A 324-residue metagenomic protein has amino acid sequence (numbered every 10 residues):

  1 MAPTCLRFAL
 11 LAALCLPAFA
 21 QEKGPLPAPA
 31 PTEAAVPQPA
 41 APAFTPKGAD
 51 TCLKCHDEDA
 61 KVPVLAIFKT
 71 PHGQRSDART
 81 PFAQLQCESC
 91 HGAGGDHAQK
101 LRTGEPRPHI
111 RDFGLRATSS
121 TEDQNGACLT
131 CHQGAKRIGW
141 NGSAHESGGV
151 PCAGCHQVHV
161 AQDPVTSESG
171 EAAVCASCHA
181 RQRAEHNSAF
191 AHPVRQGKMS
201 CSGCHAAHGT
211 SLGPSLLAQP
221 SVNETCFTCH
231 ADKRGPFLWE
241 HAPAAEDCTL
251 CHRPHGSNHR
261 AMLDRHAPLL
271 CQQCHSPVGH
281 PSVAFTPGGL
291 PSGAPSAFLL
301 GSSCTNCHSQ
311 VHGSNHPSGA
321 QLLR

Functional and structural regions predicted by a protein language model:
M1-Q21: Sec-dependent N-terminal signal peptides
F19-R324: Short sequence/structural segments immediately N-terminal
